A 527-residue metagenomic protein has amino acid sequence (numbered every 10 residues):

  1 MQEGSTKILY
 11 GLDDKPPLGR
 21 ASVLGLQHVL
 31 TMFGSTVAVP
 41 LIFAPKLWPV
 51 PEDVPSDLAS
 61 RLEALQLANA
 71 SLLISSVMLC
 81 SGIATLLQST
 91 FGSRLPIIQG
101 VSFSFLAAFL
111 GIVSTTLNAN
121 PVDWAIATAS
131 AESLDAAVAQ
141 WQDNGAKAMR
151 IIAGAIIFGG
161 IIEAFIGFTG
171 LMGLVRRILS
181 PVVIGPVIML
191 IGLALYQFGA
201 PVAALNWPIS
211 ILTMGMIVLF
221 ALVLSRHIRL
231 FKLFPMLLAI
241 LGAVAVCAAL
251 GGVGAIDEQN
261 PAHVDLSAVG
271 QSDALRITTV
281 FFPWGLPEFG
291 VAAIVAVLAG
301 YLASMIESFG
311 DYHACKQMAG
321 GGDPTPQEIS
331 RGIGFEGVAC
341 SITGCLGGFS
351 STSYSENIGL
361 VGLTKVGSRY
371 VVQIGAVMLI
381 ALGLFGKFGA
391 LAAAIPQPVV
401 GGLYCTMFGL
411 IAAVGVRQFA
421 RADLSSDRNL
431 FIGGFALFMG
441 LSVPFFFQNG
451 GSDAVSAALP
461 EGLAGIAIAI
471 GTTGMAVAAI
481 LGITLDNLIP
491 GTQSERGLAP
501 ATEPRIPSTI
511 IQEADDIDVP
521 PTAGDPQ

Functional and structural regions predicted by a protein language model:
M1-P96, A107-Q140: N-terminal signal-anchor module of multipass membrane proteins
M1-V23, P51-A64, I126-D135, A255-F281 (+3 more regions): Intrinsically disordered, low-complexity non-transmembrane regions of multi-pass membrane transporters
Y10-P17, P283-G290, T325-P326, S426 (+1 more regions): Helix-boundary and loop/linker segments of multi-pass membrane transporters
L18, A44-L79, I83-L87, F91 (+1 more regions): Membrane-embedded helical hairpins/re-entrant loop segments and their flanking transmembrane helices within multi-pass
H28, M32, T36-V37, A243-G344 (+1 more regions): Membrane-embedded hairpin module used as a gating/binding unit in multi-pass transport and secretion proteins
S93-A107, R176-I184, K232-L237, G348-N357 (+3 more regions): Short, non-helical or kinked segments that cap or interrupt transmembrane helices
L110-S114, N357-V372, M378-L382: Interfacial segments of multi-pass membrane proteins
S114-A127, A131, Q140-V253, A376-L498: Membrane-embedded alpha-helical modules
